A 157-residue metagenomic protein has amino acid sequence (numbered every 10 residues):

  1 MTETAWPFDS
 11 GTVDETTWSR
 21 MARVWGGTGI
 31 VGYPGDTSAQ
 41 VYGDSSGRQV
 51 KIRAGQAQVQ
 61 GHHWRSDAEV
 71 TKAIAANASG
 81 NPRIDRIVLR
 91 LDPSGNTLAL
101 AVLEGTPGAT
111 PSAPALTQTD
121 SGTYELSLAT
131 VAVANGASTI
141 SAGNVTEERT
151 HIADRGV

Functional and structural regions predicted by a protein language model:
M1-Q58: N-terminal "first-domain core" detector
E3-D9, R48-V157: Beta-strand-rich solenoidal segments
